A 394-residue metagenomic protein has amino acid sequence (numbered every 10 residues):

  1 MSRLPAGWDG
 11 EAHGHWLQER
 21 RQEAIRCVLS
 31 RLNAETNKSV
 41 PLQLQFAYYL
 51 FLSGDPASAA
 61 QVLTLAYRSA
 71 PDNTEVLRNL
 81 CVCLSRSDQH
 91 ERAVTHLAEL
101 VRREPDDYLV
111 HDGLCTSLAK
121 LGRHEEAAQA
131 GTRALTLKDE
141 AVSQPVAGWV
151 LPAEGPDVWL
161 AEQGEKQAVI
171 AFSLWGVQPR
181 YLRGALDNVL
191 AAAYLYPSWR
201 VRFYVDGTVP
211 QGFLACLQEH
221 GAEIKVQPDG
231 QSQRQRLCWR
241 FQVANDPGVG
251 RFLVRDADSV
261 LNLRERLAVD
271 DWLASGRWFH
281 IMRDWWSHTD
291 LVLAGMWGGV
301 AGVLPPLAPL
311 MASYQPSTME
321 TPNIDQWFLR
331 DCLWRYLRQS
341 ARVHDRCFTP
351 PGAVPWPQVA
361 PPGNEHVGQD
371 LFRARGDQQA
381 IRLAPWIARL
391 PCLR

Functional and structural regions predicted by a protein language model:
T36-N37, P71, P105, K138-D139: Short coil turns that delineate tetratricopeptide repeat
L109, R133, V300-R394: Catalytic core and acceptor-binding pocket of nucleotide-sugar-dependent glycosyltransferases
V209-G250: Active-site-proximal specificity loops/subdomain of glycosyltransferases
L263-V292: Conserved donor-nucleotide/metal-binding helix-loop-beta segment in metal-dependent transferases, i.e., the alpha-helix
